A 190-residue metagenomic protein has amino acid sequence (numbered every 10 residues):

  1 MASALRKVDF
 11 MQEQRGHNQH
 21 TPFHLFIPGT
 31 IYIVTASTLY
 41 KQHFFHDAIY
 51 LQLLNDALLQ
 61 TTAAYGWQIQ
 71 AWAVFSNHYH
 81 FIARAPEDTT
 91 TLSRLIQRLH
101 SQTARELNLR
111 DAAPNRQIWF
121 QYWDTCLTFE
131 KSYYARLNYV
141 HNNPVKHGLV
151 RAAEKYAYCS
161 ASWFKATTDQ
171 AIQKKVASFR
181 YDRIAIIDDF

Functional and structural regions predicted by a protein language model:
M1-F190: Short catalytic/metal-binding and nucleic-acid-binding patches
